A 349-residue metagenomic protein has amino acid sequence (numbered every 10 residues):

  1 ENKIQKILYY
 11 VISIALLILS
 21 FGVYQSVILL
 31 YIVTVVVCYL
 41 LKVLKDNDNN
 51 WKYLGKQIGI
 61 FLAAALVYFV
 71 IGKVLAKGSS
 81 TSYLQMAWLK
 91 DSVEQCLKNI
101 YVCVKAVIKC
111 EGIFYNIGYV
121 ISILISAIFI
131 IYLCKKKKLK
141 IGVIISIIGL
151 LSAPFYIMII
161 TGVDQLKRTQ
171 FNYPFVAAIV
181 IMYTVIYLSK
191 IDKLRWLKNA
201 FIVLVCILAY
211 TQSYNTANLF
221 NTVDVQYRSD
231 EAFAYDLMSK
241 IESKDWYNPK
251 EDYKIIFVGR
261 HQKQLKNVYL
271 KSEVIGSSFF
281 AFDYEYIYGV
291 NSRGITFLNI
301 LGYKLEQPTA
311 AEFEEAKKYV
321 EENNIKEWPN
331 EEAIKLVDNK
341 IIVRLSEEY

Functional and structural regions predicted by a protein language model:
E1, I12, L16, V33-K45 (+1 more regions): Hydrophobic transmembrane alpha-helices
E1, K136-K140, S189-I202: Inter-domain helical "communication" segments and dimerization helices that couple sensory or membrane-embedded modules
N2-K6: Helix-boundary and loop/linker segments of multi-pass membrane transporters
Y10, I18-F171: Transmembrane catalytic cores of multi-pass membrane glycosyltransferases and polysaccharide-assembly enzymes
Y24-I28, V37, A177, R260-Q264 (+1 more regions): Short, solvent-exposed loop/turn segments at secondary-structure junctions
N50, L54, I58, C110 (+2 more regions): Intrinsically disordered, polar/acidic, low-complexity terminal segments
Y156, T161-S189, K193: Hydrophobic/aromatic-rich transmembrane helices and adjacent perimembrane loops
F171, V203-C206: Positively charged, amphipathic N-terminal segments that serve as targeting/anchoring signals
